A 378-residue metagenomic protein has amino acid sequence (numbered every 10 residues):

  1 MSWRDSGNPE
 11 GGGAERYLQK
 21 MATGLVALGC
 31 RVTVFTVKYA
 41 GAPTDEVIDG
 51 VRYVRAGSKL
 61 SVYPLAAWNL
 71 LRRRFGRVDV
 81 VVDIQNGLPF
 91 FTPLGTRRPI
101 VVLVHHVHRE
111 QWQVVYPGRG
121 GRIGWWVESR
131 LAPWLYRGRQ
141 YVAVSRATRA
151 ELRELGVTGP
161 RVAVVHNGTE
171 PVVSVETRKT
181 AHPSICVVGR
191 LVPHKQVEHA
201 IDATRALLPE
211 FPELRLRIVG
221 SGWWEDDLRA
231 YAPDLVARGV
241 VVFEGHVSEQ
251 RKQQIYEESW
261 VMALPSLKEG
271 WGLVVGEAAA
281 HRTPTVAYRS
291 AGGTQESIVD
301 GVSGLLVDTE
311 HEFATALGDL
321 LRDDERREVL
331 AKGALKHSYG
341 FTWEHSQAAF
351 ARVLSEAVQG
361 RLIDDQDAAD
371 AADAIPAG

Functional and structural regions predicted by a protein language model:
G120-Y141: Membrane-proximal helix-turn-helix segments that form the acceptor-binding/catalytic region of lipid-linked
V142, V173-R205, R217: Conserved donor-binding/catalytic core segment of Leloir-type glycosyltransferases
A147, G168: Carbohydrate-associated surface elements
R229-V247: Nucleotide-activated donor-binding/catalytic signature segment of Leloir-type glycosyltransferases, i.e., the conserved
H246-V247, Q254-S259: Short alpha-helical donor nucleotide-sugar binding micro-motif in glycosyltransferases
L267: Aromatic "clamp/platform" in nucleotide-sugar-dependent glycosyltransferases that forms part of the donor/acceptor
P284-Y288: Short hydrophobic beta-strand element within catalytic cores of glycosyltransferases and related nucleotide-activated
D300-H311, D319-E325: Conserved acidic donor-binding segment of nucleotide-sugar-dependent glycosyltransferases
